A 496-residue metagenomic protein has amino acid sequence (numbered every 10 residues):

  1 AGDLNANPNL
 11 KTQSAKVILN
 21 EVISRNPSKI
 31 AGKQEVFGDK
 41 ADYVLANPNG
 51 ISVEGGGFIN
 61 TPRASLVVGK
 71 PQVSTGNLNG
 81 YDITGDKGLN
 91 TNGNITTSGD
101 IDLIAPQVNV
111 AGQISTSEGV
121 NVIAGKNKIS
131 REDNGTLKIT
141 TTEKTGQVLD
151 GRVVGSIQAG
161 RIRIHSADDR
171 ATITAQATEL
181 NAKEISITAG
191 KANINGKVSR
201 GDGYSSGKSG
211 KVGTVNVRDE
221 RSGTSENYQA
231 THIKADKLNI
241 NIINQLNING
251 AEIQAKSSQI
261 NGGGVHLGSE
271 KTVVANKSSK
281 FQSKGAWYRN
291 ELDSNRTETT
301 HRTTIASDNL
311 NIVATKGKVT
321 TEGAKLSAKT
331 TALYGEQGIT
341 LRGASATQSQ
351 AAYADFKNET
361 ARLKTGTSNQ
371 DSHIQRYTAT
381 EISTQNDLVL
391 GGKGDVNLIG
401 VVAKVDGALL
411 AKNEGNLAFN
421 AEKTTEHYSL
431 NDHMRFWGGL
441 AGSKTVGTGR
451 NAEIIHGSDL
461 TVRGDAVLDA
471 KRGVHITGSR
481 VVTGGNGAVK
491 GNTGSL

Functional and structural regions predicted by a protein language model:
A1-T172: Solvent-exposed adhesion/ligand-recognition segments of exported proteins
D86-N90, K138-G155, A159, D168-L496: Binding/recognition "hotspot" determinant
